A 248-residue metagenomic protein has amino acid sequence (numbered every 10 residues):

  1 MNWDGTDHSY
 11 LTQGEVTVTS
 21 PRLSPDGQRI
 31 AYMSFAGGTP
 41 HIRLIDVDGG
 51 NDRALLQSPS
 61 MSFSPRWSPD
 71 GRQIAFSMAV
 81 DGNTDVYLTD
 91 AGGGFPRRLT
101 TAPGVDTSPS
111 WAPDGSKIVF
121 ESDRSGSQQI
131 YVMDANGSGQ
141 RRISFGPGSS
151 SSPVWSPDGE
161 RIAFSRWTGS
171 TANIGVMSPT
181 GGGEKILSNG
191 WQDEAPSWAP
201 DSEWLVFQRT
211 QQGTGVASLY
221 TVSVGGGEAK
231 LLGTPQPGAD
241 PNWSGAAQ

Functional and structural regions predicted by a protein language model:
M1-Q248: Sequence signature of WD/YWTD-type beta-propeller architectures
